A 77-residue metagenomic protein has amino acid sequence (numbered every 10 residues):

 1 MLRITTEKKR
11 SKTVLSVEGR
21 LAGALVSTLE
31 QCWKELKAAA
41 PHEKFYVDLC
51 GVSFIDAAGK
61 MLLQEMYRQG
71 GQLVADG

Functional and structural regions predicted by a protein language model:
M1-S16: Short beta-strand/loop segment at the start of cytosolic alpha/beta domains
V17-G77: Amphipathic alpha-helical interaction surfaces in cytosolic regulatory modules
